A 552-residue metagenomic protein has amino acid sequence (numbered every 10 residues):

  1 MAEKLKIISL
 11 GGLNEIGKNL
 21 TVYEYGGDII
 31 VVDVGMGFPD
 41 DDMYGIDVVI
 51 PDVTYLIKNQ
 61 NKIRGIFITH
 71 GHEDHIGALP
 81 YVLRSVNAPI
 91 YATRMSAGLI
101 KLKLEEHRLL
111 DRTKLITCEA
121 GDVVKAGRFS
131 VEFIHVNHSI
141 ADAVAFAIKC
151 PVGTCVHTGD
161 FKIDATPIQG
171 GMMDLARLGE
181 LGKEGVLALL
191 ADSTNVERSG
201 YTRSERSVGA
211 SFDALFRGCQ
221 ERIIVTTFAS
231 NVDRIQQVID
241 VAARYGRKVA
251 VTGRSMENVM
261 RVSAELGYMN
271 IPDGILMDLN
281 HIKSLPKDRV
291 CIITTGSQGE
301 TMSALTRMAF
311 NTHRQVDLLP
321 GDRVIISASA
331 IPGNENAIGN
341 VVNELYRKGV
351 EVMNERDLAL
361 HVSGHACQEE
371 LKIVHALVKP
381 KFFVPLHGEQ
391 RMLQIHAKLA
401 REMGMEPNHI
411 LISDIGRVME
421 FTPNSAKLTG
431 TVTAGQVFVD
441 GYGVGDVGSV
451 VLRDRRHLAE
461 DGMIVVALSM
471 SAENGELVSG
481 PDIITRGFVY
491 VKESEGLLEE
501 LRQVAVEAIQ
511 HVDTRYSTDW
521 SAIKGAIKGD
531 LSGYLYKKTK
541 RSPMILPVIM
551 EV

Functional and structural regions predicted by a protein language model:
A2-F67, H72-S284, S303-D317, N336-N340: His/Asp/Glu-rich metal-coordinating catalytic cores of metallo-dependent phosphodiesterases/hydrolases acting on
L13, G37-G45, K62-I63, N354-D357 (+5 more regions): A glycine- and charged-residue-rich anion-binding loop/surface
P89, V384, L546: Short glycine-rich phosphate-binding loop at a beta-alpha junction
L104, A400, L535: Conserved hydrophobic residues forming the short capping helix/wall of the S-adenosyl-L-methionine
E119, D414, R541-I545: Short Gly/Ser/Thr- and Asp/Glu-enriched loop/turn motifs at secondary-structure junctions
E197-S327, I331-R356, L360-E500, V506-S517 (+2 more regions): Hard-cation-handling environments
Y516-V552: C-terminal tails and terminal domains of large nucleic-acid-associated and other macromolecular-machine proteins
